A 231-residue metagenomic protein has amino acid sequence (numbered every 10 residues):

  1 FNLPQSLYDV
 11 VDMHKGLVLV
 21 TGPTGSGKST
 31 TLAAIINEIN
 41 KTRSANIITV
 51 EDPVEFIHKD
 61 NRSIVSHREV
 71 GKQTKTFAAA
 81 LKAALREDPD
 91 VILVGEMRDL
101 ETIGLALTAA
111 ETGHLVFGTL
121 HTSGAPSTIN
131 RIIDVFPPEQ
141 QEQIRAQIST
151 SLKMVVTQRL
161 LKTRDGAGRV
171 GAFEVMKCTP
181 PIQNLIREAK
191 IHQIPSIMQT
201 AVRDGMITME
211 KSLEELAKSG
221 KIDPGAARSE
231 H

Functional and structural regions predicted by a protein language model:
F1-H231: Short, flexible helix-loop junctions that flank or precede catalytic/ligand sites
